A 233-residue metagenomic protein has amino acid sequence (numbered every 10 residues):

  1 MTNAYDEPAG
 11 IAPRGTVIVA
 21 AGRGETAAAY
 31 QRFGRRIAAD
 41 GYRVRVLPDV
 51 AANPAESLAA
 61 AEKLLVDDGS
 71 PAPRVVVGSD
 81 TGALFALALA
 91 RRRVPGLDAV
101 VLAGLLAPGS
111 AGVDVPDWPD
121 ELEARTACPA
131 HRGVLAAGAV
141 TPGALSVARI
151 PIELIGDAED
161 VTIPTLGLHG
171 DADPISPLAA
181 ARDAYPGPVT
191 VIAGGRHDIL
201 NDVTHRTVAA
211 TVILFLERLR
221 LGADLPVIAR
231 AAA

Functional and structural regions predicted by a protein language model:
M1-N53: Short, surface-exposed "cap/lid" segments of acyl-processing enzymes
M1-V17, A99, A210-A233: Flexible, membrane-associating and regulatory peripheral segments of lipid-active enzymes
I18-G24, S79, H169-G170, A193: The conserved beta1-alpha1 loop
D49-A72: Active-site loop/oxyanion-hole signature of alpha/beta-hydrolase fold enzymes
A55-E62, H205-L216: Short, amphipathic alpha-helical "lid/cap" segments that border enzyme active or binding sites
L65-P119: Primarily recognizes the serine-hydrolase "nucleophile elbow" in alpha/beta-hydrolase and SGNH/GDSL folds
L89-R93, A184, F215: Hydrophobic residues on the short alpha-helix immediately C-terminal to a glycine-rich phosphate/catalytic loop
P95-P177, T190, G195-R196, L200-V203 (+3 more regions): The alpha/beta-hydrolase serine catalytic core
